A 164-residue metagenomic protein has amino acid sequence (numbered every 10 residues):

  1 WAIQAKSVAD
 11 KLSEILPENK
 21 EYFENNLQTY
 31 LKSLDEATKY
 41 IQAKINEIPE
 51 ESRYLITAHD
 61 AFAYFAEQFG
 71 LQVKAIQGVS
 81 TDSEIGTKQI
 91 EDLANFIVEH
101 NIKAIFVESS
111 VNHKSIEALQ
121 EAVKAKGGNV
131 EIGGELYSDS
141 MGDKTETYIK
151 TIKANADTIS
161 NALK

Functional and structural regions predicted by a protein language model:
W1-K164: Extracytoplasmic metal-acquisition and chelation regions
